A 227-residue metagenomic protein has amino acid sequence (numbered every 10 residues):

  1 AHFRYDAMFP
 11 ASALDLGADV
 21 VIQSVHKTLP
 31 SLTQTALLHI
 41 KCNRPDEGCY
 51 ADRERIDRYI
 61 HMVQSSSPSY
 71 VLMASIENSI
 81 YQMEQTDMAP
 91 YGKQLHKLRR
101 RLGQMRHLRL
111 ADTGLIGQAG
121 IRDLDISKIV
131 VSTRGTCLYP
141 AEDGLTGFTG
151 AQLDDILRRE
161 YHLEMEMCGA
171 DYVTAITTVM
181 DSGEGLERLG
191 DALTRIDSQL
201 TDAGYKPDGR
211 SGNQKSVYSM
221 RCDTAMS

Functional and structural regions predicted by a protein language model:
A1-L115: Conserved PLP-enzyme active-site core in the AAT-like
R99-S227: Non-catalytic terminal extensions of PLP-dependent enzymes
